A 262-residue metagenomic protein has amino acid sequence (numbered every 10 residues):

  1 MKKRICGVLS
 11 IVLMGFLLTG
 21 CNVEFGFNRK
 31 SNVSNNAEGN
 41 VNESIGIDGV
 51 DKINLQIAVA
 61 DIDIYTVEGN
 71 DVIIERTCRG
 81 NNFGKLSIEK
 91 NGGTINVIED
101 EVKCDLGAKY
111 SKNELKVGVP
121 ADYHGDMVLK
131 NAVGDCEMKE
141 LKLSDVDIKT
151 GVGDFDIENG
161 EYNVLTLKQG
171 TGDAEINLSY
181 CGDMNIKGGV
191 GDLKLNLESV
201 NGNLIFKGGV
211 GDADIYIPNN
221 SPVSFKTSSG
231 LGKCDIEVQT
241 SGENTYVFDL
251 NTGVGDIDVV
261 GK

Functional and structural regions predicted by a protein language model:
M1-R4: Positively charged n-region of N-terminal signal peptides that target proteins for export
C6-M14: Sec-dependent N-terminal signal peptides
L17-G20: C-terminal motif of bacterial Sec signal peptides marking the signal peptidase cleavage site
V23-I98, Y110, E114-P120, G125-V128 (+5 more regions): Short linear S-[DN]-x-LW-Φ motif typified by the pepsin-like aspartic protease active-site region
N40-V41, I157-G160, V164-K168, D173-K262: Short, surface-exposed interaction patches in beta-rich subdomains that mediate adhesion/assembly near membranes
T77, D100-V102, G230: Generic beta-structure capping elements
K103-A108: Acidic/histidine-rich helix-loop elements that form or flank divalent-metal/phosphate-binding sites at the catalytic
V128-G170: Right-handed parallel beta-helix
